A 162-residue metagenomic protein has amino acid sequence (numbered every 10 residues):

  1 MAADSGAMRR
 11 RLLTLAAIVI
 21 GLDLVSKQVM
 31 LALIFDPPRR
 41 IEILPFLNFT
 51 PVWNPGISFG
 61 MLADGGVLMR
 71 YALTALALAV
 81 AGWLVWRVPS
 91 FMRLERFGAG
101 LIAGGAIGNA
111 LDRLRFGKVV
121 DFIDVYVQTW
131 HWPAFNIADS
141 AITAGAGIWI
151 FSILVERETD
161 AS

Functional and structural regions predicted by a protein language model:
M1-S162: Alpha-helical transmembrane bundles and membrane-interface segments of multipass inner-membrane proteins
